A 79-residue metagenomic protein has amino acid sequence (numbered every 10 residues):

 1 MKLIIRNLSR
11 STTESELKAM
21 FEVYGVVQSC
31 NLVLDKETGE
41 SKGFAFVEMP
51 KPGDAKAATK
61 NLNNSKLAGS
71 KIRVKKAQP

Functional and structural regions predicted by a protein language model:
M1-K76: Canonical RRM/RBD RNA-binding surface and closely related RRM-like beta-sheet modules in eukaryotic RNA-binding proteins
P79: Short "lid" loop at the C-terminus of a central beta-strand within the Rossmann-like core of SAM-dependent
